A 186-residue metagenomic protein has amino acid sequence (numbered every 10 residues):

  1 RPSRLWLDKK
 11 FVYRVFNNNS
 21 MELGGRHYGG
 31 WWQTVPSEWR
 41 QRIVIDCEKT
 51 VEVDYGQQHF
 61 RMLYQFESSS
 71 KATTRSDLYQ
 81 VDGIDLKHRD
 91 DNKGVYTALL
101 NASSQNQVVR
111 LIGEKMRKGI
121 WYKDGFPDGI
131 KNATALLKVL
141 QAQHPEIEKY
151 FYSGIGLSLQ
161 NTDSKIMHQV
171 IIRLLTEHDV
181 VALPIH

Functional and structural regions predicted by a protein language model:
R1-Q41, C47-E48: Non-catalytic nucleic-acid-binding interfaces of large nucleic-acid enzymes and RNP effectors
W31-Y152, Q160: Helical catalytic core of nucleic-acid polymerases
I155-H168: Conserved pre-motif C helix in the palm subdomain of viral-like polymerases
K165-H186: Active-site palm subdomain of RNA-directed nucleic acid polymerases
